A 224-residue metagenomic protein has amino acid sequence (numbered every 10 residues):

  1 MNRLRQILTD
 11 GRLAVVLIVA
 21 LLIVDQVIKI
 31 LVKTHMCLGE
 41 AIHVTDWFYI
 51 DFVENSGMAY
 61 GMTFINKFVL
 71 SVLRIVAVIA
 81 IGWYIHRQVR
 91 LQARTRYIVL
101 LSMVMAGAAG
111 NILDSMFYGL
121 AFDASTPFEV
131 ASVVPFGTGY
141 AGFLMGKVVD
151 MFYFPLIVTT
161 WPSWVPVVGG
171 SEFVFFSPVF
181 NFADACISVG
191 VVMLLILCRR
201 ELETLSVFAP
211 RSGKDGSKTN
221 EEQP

Functional and structural regions predicted by a protein language model:
M1-P224: Alpha-helical transmembrane bundles and membrane-interface segments of multipass inner-membrane proteins
